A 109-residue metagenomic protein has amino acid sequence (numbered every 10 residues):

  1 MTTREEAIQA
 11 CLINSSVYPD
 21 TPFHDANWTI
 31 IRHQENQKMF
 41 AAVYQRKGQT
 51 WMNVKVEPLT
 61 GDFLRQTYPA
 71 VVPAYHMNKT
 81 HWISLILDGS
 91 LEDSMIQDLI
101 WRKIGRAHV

Functional and structural regions predicted by a protein language model:
M1-H108: Charge-dense, helix-prone N-terminal extensions
